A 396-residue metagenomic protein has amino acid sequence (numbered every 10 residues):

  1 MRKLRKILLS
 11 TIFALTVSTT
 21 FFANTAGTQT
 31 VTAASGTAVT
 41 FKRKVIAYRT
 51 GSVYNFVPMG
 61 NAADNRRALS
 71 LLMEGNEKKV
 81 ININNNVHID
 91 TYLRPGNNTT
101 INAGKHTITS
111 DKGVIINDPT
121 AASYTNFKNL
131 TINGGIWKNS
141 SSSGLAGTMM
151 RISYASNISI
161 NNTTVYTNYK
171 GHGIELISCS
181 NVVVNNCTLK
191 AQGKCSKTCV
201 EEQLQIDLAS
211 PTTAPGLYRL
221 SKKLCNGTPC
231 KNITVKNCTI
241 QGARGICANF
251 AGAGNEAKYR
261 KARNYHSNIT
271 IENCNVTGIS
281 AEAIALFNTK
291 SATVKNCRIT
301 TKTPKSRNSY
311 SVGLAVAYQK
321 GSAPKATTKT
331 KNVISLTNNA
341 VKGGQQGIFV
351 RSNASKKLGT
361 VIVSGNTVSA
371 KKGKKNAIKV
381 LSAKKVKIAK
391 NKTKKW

Functional and structural regions predicted by a protein language model:
L4-N24: Sec-dependent N-terminal signal peptides of Gram-positive bacterial secreted proteins and lipoproteins
T20-G36: Sec-dependent signal peptide cleavage junction
T40-N82, H88: Acidic Gly/Asp/Thr-rich repetitive segments characteristic of extracellular carbohydrate-active and adhesion proteins
N65-S70, I89-Y92, S110-S123, S141-I152 (+7 more regions): Extracellular beta-strand/beta-solenoid scaffold signature
N76, G96-N98, A122, F127 (+24 more regions): Parallel beta-helix/beta-solenoid
T91-K112, D118-G135: Beta-solenoid repeat scaffold
T360-W396: Leucine-rich solenoid repeat scaffolds
